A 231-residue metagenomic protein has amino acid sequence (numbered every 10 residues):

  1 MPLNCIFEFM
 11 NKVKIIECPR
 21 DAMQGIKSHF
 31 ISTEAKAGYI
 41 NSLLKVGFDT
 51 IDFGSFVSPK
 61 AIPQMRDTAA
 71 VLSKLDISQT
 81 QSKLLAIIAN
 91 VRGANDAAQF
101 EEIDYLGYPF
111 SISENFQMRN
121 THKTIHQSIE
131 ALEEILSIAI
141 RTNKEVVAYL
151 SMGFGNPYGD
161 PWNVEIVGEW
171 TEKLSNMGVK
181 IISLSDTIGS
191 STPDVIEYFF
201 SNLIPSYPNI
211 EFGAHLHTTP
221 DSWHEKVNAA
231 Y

Functional and structural regions predicted by a protein language model:
I6-V91: N-terminal capping/small domains of soluble enzymes
F9-S28, Y108-N120, R141-Y158, L203: N-terminal small/glycine-rich loop or linker at the start of catalytic domains across soluble metabolic enzymes
V13-P19, I51-F53, K83-I87, L106-Y108 (+3 more regions): Hydrophobic faces of well-ordered beta-strands that scaffold small-molecule active sites in alpha/beta enzyme cores
C18-A35, L84-V91, R119-T124, M152-E165 (+1 more regions): Active-site mouth loops of central-metabolism enzymes
G47, Q99-L106, G178-K180, S206-E211 (+1 more regions): Glycine-enriched alpha-helix->loop->beta-strand junction motifs that scaffold or abut catalytic
D49-K74, F110-K123, F154-Y158, S183-D194: Glycine-rich, proline-tolerant flexible connector loops at the mouths of alpha/beta enzymes
A61-A86, Q127-V147, I196-A214: Alpha-helix-loop-beta-strand connector modules within alpha/beta enzyme cores
V91-E101, D221-Y231: Catalytic cores of alpha/beta
